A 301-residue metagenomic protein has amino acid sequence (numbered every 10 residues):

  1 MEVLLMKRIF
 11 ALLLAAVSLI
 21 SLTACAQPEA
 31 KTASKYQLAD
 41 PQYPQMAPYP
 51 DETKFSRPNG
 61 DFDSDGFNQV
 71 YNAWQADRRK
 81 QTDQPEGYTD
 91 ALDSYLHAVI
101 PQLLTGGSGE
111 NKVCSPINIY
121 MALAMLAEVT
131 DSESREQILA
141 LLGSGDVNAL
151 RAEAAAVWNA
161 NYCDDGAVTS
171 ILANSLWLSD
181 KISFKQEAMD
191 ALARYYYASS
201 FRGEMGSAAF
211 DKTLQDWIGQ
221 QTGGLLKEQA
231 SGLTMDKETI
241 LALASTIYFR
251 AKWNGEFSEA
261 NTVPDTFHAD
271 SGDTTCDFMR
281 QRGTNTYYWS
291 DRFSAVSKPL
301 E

Functional and structural regions predicted by a protein language model:
V3-L5, F10, C25-E204: Detector for small/aliphatic-rich hydrophobic stretches
F10-V17: Sec-dependent signal peptide hydrophobic core
S18-L22: Hydrophobic core
P50-T53, G109-E110, C114, I119 (+1 more regions): Non-catalytic, conformational "gating/processing" segments within enzyme and secreted inhibitor domains
